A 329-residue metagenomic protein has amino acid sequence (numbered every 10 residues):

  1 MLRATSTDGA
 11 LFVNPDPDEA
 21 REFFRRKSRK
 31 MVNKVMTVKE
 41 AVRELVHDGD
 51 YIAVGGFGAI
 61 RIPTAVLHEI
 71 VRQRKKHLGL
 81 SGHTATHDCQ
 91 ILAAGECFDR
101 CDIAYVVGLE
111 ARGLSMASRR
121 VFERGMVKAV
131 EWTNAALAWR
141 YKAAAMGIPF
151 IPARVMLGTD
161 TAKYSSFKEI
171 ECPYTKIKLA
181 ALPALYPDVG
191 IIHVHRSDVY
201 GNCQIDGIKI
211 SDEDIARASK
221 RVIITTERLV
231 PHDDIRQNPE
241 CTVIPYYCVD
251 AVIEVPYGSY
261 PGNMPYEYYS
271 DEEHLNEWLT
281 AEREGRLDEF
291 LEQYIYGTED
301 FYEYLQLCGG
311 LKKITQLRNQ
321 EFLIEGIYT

Functional and structural regions predicted by a protein language model:
M1-T329: Conserved alpha/beta enzyme-core scaffold
